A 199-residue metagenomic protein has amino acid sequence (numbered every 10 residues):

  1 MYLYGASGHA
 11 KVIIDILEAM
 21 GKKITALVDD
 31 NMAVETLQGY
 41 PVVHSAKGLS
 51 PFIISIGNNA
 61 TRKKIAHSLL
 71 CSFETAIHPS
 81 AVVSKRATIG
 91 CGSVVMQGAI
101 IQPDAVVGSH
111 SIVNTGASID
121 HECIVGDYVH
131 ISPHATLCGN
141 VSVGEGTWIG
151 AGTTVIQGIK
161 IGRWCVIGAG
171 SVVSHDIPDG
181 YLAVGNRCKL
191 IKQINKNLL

Functional and structural regions predicted by a protein language model:
M1-S45: Hydrophobic, well-ordered beta-alpha structural blocks that scaffold small-molecule cofactor pockets
G5, F52, F73, D120-H121: Generic structural signal for conserved hydrophobic packing positions in ordered secondary structure
G5, I53-G57, P103, Q157: Small/polar loops that bind or transfer phosphate-bearing groups
G8-K11, A60-T61, V172, K189: Short alpha-helical
I14-I16, K64-S68, V107, P178-D179 (+1 more regions): Short amphipathic alpha-helical segments
M32-S84: Phosphate-bearing ligand-interacting subdomains that bind or position ATP/ADP/UDP/GDP/NAD(P) or nucleotide-linked
A76-V184, C188-I191: Structural signal for interior beta-strand "rungs" in well-ordered beta-sheet cores of soluble enzyme domains
